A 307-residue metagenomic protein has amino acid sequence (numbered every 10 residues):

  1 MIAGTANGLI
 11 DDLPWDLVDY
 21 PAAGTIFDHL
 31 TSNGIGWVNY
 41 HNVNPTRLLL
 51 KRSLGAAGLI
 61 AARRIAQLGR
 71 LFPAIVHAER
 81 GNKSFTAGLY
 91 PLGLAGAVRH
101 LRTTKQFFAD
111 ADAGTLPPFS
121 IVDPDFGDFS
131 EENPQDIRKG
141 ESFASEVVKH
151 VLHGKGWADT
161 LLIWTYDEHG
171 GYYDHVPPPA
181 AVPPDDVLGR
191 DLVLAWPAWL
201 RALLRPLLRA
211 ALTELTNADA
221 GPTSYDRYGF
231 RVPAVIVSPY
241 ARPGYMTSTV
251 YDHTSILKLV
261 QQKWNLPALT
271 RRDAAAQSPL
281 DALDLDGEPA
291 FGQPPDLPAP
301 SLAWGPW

Functional and structural regions predicted by a protein language model:
M1-W307: N-terminal pro-sequences and low-complexity stem/linker regions of secreted or lumenal proteins
